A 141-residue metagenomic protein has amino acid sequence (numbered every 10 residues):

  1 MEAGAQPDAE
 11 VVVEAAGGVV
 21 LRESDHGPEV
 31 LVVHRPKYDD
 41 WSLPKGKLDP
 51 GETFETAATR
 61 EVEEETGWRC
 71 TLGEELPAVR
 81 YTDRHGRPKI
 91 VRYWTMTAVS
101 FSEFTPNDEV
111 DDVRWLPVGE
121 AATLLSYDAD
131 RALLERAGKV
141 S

Functional and structural regions predicted by a protein language model:
E2-V30: Conserved N-terminal beta-strand and adjoining loop/helix that marks the start of the Nudix/MutT-like hydrolase domain
V11-V13, D40, V113: A residue-level structural signature of the nucleotidyltransferase/glycosyltransferase Rossmann-like core
V33-R35: Gly/Ser-enriched beta-turn/beta-hairpin loop segments
Y38-D40, A121: A short, flexible beta-alpha/helix-coil linker loop
S42-P44: A short gly/proline-enriched turn/hairpin at secondary-structure junctions
L48-R136: Unchanged
